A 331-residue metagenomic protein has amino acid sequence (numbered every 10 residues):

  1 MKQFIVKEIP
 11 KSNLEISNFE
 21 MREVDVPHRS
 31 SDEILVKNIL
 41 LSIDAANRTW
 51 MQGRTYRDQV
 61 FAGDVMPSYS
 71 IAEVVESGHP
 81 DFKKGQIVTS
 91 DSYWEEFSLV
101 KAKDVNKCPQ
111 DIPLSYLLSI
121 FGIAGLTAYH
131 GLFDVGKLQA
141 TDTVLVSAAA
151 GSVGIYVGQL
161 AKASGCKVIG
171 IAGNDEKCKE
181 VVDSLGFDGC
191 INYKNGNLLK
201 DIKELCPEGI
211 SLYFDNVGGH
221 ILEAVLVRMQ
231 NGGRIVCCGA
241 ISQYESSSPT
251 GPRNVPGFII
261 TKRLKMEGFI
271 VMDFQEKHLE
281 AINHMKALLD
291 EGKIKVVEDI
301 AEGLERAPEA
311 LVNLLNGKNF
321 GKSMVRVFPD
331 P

Functional and structural regions predicted by a protein language model:
M1-F4, E291-I300, P308-P331: C-terminal capping/lid region of NAD(P)-dependent oxidoreductase domains
D25-I43, M51-W94: Glycine-rich beta-strand-centered segment in the early N-terminal region that forms part of a ligand/cofactor-binding
M66-E73, K83-A148, K293: NAD(P)H dinucleotide-binding glycine-rich loop of Rossmann-like/cofactor-binding domains, especially the beta1-alpha1
T89, L145, I191, S211-F214: N-terminal Rossmann-like NAD(P) cofactor-binding module of classical short-chain dehydrogenase/reductase
E96, G173-V181, T250-P256: Short, glycine/polar-rich helix-capping loops at beta-to-alpha or helix-loop-helix junctions that flank or form
G122-G196: Mid-domain Rossmann-like dinucleotide-binding core that forms the NAD(H)/NADP(H) cofactor-binding site
N197-E208: Short amphipathic alpha-helix with an adjacent loop that forms part of the alpha/beta core around
H220-I294, V327-P331: Glycine-rich phosphate-binding loop and adjacent beta-alpha segment of Rossmann(oid) nucleotide-cofactor-binding
